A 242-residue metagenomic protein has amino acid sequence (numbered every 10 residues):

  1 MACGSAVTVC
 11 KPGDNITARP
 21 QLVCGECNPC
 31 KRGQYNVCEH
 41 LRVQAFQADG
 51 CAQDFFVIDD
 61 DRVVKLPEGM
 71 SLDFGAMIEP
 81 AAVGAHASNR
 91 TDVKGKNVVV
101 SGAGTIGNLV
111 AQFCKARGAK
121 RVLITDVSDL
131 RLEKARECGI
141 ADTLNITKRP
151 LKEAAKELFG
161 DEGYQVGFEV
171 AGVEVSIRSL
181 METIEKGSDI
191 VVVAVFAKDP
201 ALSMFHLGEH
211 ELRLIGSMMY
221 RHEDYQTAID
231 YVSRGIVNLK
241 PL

Functional and structural regions predicted by a protein language model:
M1-N28, P67-G69: Glycine-rich beta-strand-centered segment in the early N-terminal region that forms part of a ligand/cofactor-binding
T17, Q165-F168: N-terminal Rossmann-like NAD(P) cofactor-binding module of classical short-chain dehydrogenase/reductase
C24-S101: NAD(P)H dinucleotide-binding glycine-rich loop of Rossmann-like/cofactor-binding domains, especially the beta1-alpha1
M70-R149, E153: Mid-domain Rossmann-like dinucleotide-binding core that forms the NAD(H)/NADP(H) cofactor-binding site
E153-D161, A197-L242: C-terminal substrate-binding/catalytic core of Rossmann-like NAD(P)-dependent dehydrogenases/reductases
I184-E185: Helix-to-beta-strand junctions that scaffold the AdoMet/dcAdoMet cofactor pocket in Class I SAM-dependent enzymes
S188-D189: Glycine-centered, small-residue-biased loops immediately flanking beta-strands in adenine/cofactor-binding cores
V193-A194: Acidic carboxylate diad motif detector
